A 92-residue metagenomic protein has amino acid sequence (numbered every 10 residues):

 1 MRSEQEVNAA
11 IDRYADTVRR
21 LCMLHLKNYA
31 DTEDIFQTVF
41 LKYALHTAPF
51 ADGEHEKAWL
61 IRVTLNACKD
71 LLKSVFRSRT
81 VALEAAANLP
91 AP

Functional and structural regions predicted by a protein language model:
M1-R20, L24, A30-E33, A44: A short, charge-rich alpha-helical start-of-domain segment used by transcription regulators
V18, C22, T47, L60 (+1 more regions): Hydrophobic-face residues of short alpha-helical interaction/recognition segments
K27, T38-H55, V75: Sigma70-family region 2
D34-L41, E54-N66: Structural recognition of an alpha-helix C-terminal capping motif at a helix-to-coil junction
A51, L65-L83: Arg/Lys-rich amphipathic alpha helix in sigma70-family domain 2
A85-P92: Acidic, proline/glycine-rich intrinsically disordered inter-domain spacer in sigma factors
